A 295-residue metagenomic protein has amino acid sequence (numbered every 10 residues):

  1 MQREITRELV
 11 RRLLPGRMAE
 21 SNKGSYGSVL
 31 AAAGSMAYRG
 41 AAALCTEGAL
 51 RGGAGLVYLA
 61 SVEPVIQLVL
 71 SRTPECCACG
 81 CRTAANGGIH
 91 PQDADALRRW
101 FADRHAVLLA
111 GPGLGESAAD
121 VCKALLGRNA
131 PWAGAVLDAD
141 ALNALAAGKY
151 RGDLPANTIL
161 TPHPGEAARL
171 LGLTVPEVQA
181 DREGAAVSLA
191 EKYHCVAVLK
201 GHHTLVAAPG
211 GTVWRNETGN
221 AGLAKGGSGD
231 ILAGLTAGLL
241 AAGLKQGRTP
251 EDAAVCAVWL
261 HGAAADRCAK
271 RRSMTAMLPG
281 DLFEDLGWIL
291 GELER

Functional and structural regions predicted by a protein language model:
M1-G134, N143-I159, P164-R295: Small-residue (G/A/S/T)-rich helix-start motifs and N-terminal tracts that mark the onset
